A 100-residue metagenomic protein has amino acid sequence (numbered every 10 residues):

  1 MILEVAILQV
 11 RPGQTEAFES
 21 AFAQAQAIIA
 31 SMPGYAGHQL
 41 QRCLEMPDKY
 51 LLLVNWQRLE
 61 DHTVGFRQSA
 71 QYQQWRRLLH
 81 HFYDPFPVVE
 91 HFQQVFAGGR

Functional and structural regions predicted by a protein language model:
I2, Q39-D48, R76-R100: Glycine-rich beta-strand-turn "strand-cap" elements at beta-sheet edges
L3-L8: Active-site-flanking beta-strand signature of metal-NTP-handling nucleotidyl enzymes and homologous cyclase-like
Q9, Q41, L53-N55: Short hydrophobic/aromatic beta-strand micro-patches that form the beta-sheet surface supporting nucleotide- or nucleic
Q9-E19: Short, surface-exposed ligand-recognition loops at beta-strand->loop->(often short) alpha-helix junctions that present
P12-Q14, L44-M46, E60: Feature marks short, surface-exposed loop/turn motifs that line or immediately flank catalytic pockets and channel
E19, A23, S69-A70: Conserved GNAT-fold acetyl-CoA-binding loop/helix
A27-A36, N55-V88: An amphipathic, aromatic/His-enriched active-site/gating alpha helix that lines ligand/cofactor pockets
